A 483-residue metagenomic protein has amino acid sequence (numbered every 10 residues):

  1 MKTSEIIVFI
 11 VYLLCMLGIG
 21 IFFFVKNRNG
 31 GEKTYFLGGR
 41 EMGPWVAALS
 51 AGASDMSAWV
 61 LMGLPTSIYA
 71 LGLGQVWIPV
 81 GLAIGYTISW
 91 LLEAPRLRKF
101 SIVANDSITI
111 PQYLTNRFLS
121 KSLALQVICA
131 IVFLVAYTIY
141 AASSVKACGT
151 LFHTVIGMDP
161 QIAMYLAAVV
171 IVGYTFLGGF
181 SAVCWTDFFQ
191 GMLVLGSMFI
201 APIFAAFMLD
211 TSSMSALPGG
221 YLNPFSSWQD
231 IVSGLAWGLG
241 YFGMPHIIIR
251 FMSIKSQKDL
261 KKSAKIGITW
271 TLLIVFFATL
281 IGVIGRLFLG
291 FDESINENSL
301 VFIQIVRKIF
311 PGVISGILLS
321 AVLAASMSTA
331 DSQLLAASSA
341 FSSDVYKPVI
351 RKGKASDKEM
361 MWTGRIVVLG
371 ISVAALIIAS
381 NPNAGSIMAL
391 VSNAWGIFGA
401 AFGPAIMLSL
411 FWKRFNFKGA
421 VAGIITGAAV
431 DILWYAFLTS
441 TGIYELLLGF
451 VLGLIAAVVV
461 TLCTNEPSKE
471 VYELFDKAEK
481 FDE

Functional and structural regions predicted by a protein language model:
M1-E483: Membrane-embedded helix-loop-helix hairpins and adjacent transmembrane boundary segments in multi-pass transporters
